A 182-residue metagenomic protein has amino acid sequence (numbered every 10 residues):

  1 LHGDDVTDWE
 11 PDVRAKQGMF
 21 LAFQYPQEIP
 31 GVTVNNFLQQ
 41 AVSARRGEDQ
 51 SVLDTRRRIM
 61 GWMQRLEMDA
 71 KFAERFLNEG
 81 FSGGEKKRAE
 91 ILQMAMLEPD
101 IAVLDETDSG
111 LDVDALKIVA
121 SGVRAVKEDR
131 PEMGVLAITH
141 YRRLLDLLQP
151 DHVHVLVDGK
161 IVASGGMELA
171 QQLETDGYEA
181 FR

Functional and structural regions predicted by a protein language model:
L1-R14, N78: ABC ATPase NBD Q-loop/coupling interface
L21-Y25, G31-R46, R58: Q-loop/switch helix immediately C-terminal to the Walker
E90-I91: Hydrophobic anchor residue at the start of the ABC signature
M94-A95: ABC ATPase C-loop
V103-T107, D114: Walker B catalytic motif
L116-P131: Helical segment within the ABC ATPase nucleotide-binding domain
P131-H140: Conserved H-loop
L156, K160-R182: Conserved beta-strand-loop-alpha-helix hinge in the C-terminal portion of ABC ATPase nucleotide-binding domains
